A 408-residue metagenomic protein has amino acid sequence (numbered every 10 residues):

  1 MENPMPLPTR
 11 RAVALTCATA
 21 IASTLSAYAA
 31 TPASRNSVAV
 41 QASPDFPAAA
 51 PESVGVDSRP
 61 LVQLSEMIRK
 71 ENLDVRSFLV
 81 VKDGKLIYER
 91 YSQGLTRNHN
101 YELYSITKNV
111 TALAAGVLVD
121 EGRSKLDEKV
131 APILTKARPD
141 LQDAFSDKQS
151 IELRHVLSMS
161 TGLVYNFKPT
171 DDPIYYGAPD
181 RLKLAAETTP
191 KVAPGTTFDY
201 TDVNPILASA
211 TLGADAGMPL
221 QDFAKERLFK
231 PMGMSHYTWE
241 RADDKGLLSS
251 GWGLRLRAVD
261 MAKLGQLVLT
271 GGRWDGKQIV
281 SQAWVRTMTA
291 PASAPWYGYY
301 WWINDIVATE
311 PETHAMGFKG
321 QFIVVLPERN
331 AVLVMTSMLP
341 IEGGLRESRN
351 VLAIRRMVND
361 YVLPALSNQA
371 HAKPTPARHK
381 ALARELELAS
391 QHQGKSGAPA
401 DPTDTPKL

Functional and structural regions predicted by a protein language model:
T9-A14: N-terminal export leaders
S65-T96, I323-V324, N330-V334: A short, well-structured edge-of-sheet supersecondary motif
G84, Y101-V130, V156, A208-L212 (+1 more regions): Active-site SXXK
E102, E121-T161, E187, A216-W252: Active-site helix/loop module of the DD-peptidase/beta-lactamase fold, centered on the serine-lysine SxxK catalytic
L163-A242: A small/polar active-site loop signature that marks catalytic segments
N204-T211, S250-R273, Q321-M338: Active-site-proximal alpha-helical segments within enzyme catalytic domains
V285-T336, P340: Active-site Gly/Thr loop motif
L345-L408: Short, gly/Ser/Thr-rich active-site loops of penicillin-recognizing serine hydrolases
